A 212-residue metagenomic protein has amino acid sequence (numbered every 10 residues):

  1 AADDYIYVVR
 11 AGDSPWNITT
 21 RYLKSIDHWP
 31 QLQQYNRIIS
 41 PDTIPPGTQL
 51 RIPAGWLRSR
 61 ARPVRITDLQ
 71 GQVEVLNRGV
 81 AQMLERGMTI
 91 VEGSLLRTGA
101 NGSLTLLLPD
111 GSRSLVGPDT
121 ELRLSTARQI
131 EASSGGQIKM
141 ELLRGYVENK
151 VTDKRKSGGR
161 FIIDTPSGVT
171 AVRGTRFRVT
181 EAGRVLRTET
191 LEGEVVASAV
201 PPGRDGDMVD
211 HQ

Functional and structural regions predicted by a protein language model:
A2, R21-A61: Extracellular LysM carbohydrate-binding repeats and other cell-envelope/extracellular binding modules
A2-L23: Primarily a LysM-type cell-wall glycan-binding module
G12-S14, R37, Q49, E121: Disulfide-stabilized cysteine-rich extracellular repeat microdomains
P15-W16, W29, P41, R113: Internal amphipathic alpha-helical segments of the cytochrome P450 catalytic fold
P45-Q49, G55-Q212: Flexible, surface-exposed loop/linker segments and immediately adjacent secondary-structure boundaries
